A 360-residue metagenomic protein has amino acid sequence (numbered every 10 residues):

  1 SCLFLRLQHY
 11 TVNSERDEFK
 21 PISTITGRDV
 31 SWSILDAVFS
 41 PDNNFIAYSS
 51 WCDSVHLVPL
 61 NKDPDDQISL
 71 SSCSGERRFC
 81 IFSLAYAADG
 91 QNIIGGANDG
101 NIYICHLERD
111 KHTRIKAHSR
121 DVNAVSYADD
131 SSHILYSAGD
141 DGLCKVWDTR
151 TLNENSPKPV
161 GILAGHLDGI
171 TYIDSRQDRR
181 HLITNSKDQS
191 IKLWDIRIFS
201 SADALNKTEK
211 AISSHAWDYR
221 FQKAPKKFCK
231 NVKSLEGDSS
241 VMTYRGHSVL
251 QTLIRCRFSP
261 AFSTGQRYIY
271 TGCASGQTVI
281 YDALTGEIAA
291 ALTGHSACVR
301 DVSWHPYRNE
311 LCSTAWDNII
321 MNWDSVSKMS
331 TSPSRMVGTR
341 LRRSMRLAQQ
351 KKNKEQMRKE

Functional and structural regions predicted by a protein language model:
C2-F4, S49-C52, G96-D99, S137-D141 (+3 more regions): Conserved strand-to-loop turn within each blade of WD40 beta-propeller repeats
L7-S23, C52-F79, A87-N92, A97-V122 (+5 more regions): Per-blade loop-tip surfaces of WD-repeat and WD-like beta-propellers in eukaryotic adaptors/scaffolds
R16-V38: Blade-loop segments of beta-propeller domains
T26-I34, S72-I81, K116-V122, L163-I170 (+3 more regions): WD40/WD-repeat beta-propeller blade N-cap
A37-N43, L84-G90, S126-S132, D174-R180 (+2 more regions): Loop/turn segments within WD40 beta-propeller blades
S190, I196-R267, A274-Q277, L284-A291 (+3 more regions): Terminal intrinsically disordered, low-complexity extensions flanking WD-repeat/beta-propeller proteins
